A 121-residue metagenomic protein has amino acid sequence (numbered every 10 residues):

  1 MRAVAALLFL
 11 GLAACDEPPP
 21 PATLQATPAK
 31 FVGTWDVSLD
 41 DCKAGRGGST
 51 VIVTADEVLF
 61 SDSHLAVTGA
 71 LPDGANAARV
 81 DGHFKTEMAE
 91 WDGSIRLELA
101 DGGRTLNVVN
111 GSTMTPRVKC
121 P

Functional and structural regions predicted by a protein language model:
M1-A13: Sec-dependent bacterial lipoprotein signal peptides
R2, T27-K30, T105-V109: Short, intrinsically disordered, charge-biased short linear motifs at domain edges
C15-P18: Bacterial signal peptide processing site
T27-K43: Tryptophan-anchored aromatic micro-motifs
K30-T34, T50-V58, D73-N76, L97-T105 (+1 more regions): Short, solvent-exposed coil/turn segments at beta-strand boundaries
D40-D41, D81-P121: Beta-sheet ligand-binding and adhesion/scaffold domains
D41-T86: N-terminal glycine/threonine-rich, aromatic-flanked beta-hairpin/loop signature
